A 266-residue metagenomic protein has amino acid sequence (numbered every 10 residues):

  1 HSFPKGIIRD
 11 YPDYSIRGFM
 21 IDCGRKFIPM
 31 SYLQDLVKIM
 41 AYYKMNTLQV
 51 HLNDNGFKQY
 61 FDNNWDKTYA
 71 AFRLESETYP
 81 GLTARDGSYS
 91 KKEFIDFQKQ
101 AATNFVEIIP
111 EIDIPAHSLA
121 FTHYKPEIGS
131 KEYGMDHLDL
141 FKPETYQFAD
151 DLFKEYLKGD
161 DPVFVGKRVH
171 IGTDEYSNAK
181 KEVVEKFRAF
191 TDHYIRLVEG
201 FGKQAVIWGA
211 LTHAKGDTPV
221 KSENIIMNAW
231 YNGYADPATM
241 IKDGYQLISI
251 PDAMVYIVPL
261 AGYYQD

Functional and structural regions predicted by a protein language model:
H1-H137, E144-Y146, D150-R168: Feature activates predominantly on carbohydrate-active enzymes
P12, D22, Y60-F61, K221-S222 (+2 more regions): Alpha-helix initiation/capping motif
G24, N53-F57, D113-H117, D174-Y176 (+3 more regions): Active-site beta-loop-alpha junctions enriched in small/polar residues
P29, F57-Y60, H117-A120, A179-K181 (+3 more regions): Extracytoplasmic/secreted cell-surface and envelope-processing proteins
Q49-N53, F201-G202, Y256-G262: Short C-terminal domain-edge/linker segments immediately following a structured domain
F121-I226, W230-Y245: Active-site neighborhood of glycoside hydrolase catalytic domains
Y234-D266: Aromatic-lined glycan-binding groove of carbohydrate-active enzymes
